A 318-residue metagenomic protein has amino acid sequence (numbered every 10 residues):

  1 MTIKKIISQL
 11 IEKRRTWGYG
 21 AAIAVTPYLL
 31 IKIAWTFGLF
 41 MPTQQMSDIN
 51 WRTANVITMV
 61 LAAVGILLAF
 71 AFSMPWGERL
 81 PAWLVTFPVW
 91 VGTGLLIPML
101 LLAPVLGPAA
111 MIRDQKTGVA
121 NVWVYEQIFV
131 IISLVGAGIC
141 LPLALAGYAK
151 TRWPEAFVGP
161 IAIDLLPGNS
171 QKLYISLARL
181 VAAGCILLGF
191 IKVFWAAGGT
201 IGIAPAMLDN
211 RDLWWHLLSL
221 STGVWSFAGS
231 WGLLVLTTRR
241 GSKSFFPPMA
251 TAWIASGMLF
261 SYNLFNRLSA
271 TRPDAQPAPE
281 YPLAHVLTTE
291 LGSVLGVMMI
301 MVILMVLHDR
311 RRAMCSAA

Functional and structural regions predicted by a protein language model:
M1-E12, R152-S176, M314-A318: Membrane-interfacial, low-structure loops and terminal tails that flank and connect transmembrane helices in multi-pass
T2-L10, R14-M111, I132-R152, K243: Transmembrane-helix bundle segments that line or gate the permeation/cavity pathway in multi-pass membrane proteins
A21-I31, G92-L102, V130-C140, L173-A196 (+2 more regions): Alpha-helical transmembrane segments of multi-pass integral membrane proteins
L29-I31, V224-L233, F246-C315: C-terminal functional regions that serve as terminal interaction/effector modules
A34-T53, A109-Y125, F194-H216, S269-A284: Membrane-interface interhelical loops and short amphipathic "cap" helices that link adjacent transmembrane segments
M59-L68, I132-A149, S221-G232, T289-M305: Hydrophobic cores of alpha-helical transmembrane segments in multi-pass inner/ER membrane proteins, independent
I66-F72, T86, L100, I186-W195 (+2 more regions): Long compositionally biased, domain-poor regions of proteins
A120-L134, K172-I175, Y281-S293: Individual transmembrane alpha-helices with interfacial aromatic-anchor signatures
